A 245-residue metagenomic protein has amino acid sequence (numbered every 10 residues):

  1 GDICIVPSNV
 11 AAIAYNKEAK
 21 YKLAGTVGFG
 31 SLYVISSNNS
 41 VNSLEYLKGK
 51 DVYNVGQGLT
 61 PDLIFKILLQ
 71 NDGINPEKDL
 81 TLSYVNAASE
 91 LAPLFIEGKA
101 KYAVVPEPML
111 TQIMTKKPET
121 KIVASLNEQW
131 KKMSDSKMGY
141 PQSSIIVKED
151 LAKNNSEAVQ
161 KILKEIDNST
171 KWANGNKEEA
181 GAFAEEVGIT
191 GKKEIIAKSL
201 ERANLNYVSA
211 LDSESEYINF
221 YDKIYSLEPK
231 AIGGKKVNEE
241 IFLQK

Functional and structural regions predicted by a protein language model:
G1-E77, L82-Y84, K101-E107, E119-A124: Short, glycine-/small- and polar/acidic-enriched structural segments that line small-molecule recognition paths
I5, V55-L63, N86-S89, V104 (+3 more regions): Soluble non-cytosolic domains of exported or imported proteins
S8-V10, S89-F183: Pocket-lining segment of extracytoplasmic ligand-binding domains
K20, Q70, N75, T190-G191 (+2 more regions): Short coil/loop linkers at secondary-structure junctions
P76-L80, G188-S199, I232-N238: Short, surface-exposed acidic
A152-L227: Secondary-structure end/capping motifs
I218-K245: Conserved C-terminal helix/tail region of periplasmic/extracytoplasmic solute-binding proteins
